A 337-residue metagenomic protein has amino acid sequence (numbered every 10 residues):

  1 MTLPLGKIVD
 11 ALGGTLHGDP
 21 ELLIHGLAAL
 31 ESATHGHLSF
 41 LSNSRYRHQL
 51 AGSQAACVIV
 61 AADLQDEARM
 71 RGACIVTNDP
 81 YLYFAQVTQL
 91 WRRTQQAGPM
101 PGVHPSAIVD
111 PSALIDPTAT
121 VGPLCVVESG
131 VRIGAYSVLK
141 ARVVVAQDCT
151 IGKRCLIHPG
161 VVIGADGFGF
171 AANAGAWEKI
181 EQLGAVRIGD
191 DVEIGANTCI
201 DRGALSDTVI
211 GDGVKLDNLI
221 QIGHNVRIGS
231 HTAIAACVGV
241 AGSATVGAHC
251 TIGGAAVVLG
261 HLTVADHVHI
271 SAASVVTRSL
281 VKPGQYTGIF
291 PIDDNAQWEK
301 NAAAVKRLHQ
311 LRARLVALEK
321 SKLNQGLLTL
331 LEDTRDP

Functional and structural regions predicted by a protein language model:
M1-S106, R154, G160-V161, A165-K179 (+2 more regions): Terminal amphipathic alpha-helical/low-complexity segments used for targeting or macromolecular assembly
F40, G102-D294: Structural signal for interior beta-strand "rungs" in well-ordered beta-sheet cores of soluble enzyme domains
